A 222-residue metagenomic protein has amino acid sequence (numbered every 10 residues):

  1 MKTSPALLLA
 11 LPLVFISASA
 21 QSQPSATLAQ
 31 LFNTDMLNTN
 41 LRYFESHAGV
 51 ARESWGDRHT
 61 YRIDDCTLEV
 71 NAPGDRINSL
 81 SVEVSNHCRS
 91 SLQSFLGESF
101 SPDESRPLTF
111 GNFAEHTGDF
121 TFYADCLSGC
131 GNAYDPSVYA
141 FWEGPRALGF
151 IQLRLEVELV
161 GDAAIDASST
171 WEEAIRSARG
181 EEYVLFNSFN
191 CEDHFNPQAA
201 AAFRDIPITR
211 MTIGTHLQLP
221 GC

Functional and structural regions predicted by a protein language model:
M1-L7: Bacterial N-terminal signal peptides that target proteins for export
F15-S19: N-terminal signal peptide c-region/cleavage motif recognized by signal peptidases
Q23-P102: Short N-terminal edge-element motif at the start of the domain
T39, H47, E53, E83-C222: Non-cytosolic coordination micro-motifs
